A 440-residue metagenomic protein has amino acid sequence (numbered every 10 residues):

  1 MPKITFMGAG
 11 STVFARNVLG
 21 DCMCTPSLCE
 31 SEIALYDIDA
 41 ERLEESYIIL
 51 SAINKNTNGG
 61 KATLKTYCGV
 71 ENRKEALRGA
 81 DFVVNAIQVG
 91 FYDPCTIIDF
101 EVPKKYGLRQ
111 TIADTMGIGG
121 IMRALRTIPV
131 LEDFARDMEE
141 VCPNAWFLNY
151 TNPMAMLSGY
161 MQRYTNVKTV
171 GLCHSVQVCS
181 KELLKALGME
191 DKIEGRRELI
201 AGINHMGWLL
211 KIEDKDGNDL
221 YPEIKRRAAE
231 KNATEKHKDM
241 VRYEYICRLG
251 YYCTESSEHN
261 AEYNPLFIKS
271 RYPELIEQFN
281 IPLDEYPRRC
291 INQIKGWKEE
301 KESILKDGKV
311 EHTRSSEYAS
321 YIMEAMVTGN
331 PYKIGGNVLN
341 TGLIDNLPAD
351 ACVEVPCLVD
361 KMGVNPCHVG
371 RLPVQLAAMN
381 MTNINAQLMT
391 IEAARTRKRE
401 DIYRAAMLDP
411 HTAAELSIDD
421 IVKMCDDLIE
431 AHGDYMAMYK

Functional and structural regions predicted by a protein language model:
P2-C29: N-terminal Rossmann-like dinucleotide-binding module
R16, W146, Y150-D216: Rossmann-fold dinucleotide-binding core
C24-G60, R73: Glycine-rich phosphate-binding loop and adjoining beta1-alpha1-beta2 segment of Rossmann-like nucleotide-binding folds
C24-S27, S51-K55, A76, E140 (+2 more regions): Short, surface-exposed basic-aromatic patches at helix termini and helix-loop junctions that form
L64-L77: Short acidic low-complexity segments
A80: An anion/phosphate-binding loop that grips the pyrophosphate of nucleotide cofactors and donors
D93-R163: Rossmann-fold NAD(P)-binding glycine/threonine-rich loop
G188-K440: Long, compositionally biased stretches enriched for glycine and/or charged residues
